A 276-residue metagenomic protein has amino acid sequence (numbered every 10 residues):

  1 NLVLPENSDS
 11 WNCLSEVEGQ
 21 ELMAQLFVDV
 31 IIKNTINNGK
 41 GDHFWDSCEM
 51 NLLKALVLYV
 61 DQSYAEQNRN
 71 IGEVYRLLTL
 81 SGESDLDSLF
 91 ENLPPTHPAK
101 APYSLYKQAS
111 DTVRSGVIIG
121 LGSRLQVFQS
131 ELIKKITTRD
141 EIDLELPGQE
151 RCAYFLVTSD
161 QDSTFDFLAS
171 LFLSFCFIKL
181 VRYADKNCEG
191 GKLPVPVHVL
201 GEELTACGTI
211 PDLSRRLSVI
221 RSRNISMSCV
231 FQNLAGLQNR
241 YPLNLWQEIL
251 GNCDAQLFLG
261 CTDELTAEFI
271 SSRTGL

Functional and structural regions predicted by a protein language model:
N1-I225, A235, R240: P-loop NTPase motor domains
L217-L276: Conserved ATP-driven motor cores of ASCE-family P-loop NTPases powering translocation/secretion/packaging/pilus
